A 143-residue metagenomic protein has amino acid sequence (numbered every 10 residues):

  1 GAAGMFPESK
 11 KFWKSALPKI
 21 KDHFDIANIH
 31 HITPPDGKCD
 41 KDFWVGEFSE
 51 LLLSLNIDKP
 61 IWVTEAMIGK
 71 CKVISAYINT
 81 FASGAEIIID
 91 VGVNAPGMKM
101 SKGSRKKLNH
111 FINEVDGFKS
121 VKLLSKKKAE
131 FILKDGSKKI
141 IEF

Functional and structural regions predicted by a protein language model:
G1-V73, S83: Noncatalytic carbohydrate-binding groove/subsite architecture in carbohydrate-active enzymes
K70-F143: Aromatic- and carboxylate-lined catalytic core of secreted/periplasmic carbohydrate-active enzymes
